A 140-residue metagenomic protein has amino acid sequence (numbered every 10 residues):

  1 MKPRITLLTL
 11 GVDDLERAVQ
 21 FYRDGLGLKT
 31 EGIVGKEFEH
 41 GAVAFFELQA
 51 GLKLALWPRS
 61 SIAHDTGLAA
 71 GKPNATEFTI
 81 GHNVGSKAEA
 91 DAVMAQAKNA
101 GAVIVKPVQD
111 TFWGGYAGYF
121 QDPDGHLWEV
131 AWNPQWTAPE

Functional and structural regions predicted by a protein language model:
M1, M94-E140: Vicinal oxygen chelate
M1-V19, E37, E77-H82, N133-E140: N-terminal beta-strand motif that seeds the catalytic metal site of vicinal oxygen chelate
R4-D13, A44-L48, G67-Q96, Y116-Q121: Vicinal oxygen chelate
T9-A63: Core segments of cupin and vicinal oxygen chelate
A18, Y22, A90, A97: Hydrophobic pocket/interface hotspot
K53-A55, T79, L127: Short hydrophobic-acidic sequence motifs that mark active-site Asp/Glu residues
D65-L68, E140: A short, polar/proline- and glycine-enriched secondary-structure boundary/capping micro-motif
